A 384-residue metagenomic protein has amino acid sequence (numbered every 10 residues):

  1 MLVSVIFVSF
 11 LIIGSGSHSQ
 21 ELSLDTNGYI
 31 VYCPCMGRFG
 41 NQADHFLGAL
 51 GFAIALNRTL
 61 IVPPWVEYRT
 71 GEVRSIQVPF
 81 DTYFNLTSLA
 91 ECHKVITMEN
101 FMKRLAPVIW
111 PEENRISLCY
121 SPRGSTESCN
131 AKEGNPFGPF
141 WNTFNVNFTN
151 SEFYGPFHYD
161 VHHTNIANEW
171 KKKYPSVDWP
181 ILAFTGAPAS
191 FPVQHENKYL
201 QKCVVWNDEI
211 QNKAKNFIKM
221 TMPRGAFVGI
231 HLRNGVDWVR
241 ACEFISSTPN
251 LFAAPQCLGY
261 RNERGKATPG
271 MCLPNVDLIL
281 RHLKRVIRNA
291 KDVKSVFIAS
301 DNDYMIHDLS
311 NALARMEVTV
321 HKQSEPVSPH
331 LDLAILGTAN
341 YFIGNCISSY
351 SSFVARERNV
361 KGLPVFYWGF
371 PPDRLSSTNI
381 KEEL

Functional and structural regions predicted by a protein language model:
M1-S19: Cleavable N-terminal signal peptides of Sec/SRP-targeted secreted and luminal proteins
L11, Q20-G40, V327-P329, L333-S348: Catalytic-site beta-strand/loop segments enriched in glycine and acidic/polar residues
L24-R264, P269, N289-A290: Secretory-pathway glycan-assembly enzymes, especially type II membrane glycosyltransferases that use nucleotide-sugar
P64-T70, N302-D303, F370-R374: Short beta-alpha junction loops
V276-K294: Short, basic/hydrophobic alpha-helical segments
A290-F366: Donor-binding and catalytic core of enzymes assembling or modifying cell-surface/extracellular glycoconjugates
W368-L384: C-terminal helix/juxtamembrane-tail motif
